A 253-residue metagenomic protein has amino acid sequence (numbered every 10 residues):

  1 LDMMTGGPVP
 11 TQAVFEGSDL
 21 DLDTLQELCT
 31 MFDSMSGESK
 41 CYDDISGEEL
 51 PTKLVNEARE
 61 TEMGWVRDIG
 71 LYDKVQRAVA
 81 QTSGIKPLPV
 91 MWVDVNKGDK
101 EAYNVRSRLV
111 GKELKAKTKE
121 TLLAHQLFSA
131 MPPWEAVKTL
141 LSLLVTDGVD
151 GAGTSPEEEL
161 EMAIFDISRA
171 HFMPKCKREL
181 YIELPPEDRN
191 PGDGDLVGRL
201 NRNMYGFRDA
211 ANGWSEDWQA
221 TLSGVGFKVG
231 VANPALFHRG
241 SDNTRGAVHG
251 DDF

Functional and structural regions predicted by a protein language model:
L1-A220, G224-V231, L236: Chromodomain-type histone methyl-lysine reader module
A235-R239, N243-T244: Gly/Ser-centered flexible loop/linker motifs
N243-F253: Histidine-centered acyl-transfer/condensation active-site motif and its immediate structural neighborhood
